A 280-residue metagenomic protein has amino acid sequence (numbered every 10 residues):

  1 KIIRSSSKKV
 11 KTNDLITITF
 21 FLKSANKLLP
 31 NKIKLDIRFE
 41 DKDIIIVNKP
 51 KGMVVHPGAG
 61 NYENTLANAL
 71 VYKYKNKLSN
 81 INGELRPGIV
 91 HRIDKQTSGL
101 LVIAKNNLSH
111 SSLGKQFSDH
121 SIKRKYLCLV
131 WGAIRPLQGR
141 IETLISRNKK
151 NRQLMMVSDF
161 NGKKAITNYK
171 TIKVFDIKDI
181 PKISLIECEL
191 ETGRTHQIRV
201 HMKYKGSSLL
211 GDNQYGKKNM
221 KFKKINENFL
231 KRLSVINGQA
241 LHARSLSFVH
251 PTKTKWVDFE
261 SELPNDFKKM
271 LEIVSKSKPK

Functional and structural regions predicted by a protein language model:
K1-K149, L263-S275: RNA pseudouridine synthases
I18-F20, K150-Q153, I225-K231: Short Pro/Gly-enriched beta-strand edge/turn motifs at strand-loop
F21-A25, K203, N228: Short, charged beta-turn/beta-strand-edge "cap" motif at the junction between a beta-strand and an adjacent loop
V47, V200, G211: Active-site flanking residues adjacent to catalytic metal/cofactor-binding acidic residues
Y74-K77, T171-I177, G216-K224: Short regulatory "switch" loops immediately downstream of catalytic or recognition motifs within protein catalytic
L78, K205-L210: Post-Walker A helix-loop "phosphate-sensing" segment adjacent to the P-loop in P-loop NTPases
G83-K115, K123, L127, S146-S207 (+1 more regions): The conserved catalytic core of RNA pseudouridine synthases
L210-F248: RNA substrate-recognition surfaces in RNA-acting enzymes
